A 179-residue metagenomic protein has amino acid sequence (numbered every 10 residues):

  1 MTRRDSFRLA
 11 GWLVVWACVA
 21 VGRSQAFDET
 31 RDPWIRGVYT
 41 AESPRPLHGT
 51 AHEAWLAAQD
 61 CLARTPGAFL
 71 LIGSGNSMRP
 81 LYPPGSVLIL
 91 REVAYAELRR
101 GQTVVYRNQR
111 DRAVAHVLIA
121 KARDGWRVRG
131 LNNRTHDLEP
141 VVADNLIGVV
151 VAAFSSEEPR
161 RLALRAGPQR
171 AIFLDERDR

Functional and structural regions predicted by a protein language model:
T2-A17, V21-R179: Extended hydrophobic leader/signal-anchor segments used for secretion and membrane insertion
